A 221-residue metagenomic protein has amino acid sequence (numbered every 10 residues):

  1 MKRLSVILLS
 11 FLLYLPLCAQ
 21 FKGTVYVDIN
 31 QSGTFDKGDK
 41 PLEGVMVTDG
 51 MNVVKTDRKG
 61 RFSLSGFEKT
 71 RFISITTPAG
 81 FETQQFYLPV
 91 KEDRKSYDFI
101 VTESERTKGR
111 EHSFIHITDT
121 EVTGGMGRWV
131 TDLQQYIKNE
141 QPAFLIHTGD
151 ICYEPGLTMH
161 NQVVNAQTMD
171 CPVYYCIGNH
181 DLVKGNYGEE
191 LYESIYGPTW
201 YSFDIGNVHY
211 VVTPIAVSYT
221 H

Functional and structural regions predicted by a protein language model:
Q20, T24-L42: Structural motif
I29, G33-F35, M51-R61: Short, acidic Ser/Thr/Gly-rich low-complexity loop/linker segments typical of extracellular and cell-surface proteins
D49, T70-P89: A short, solvent-exposed loop/turn motif at the edges and junctions of modular extracellular/periplasmic domains
S63-R71: Short Pro-Gly-centered beta-turn/loop motif in secreted/extracellular proteins
T77, P89-M159: N-terminal active-site segment of His-dependent metallophosphoesterases
E105-S113, S202-V212: Beta-strand-turn-beta hairpins that frame and shape the catalytic cleft of phosphate-ester-processing enzymes
V130-G185, E190-E193, T199, I205: Core catalytic region of metal-dependent phosphoesterases/phosphodiesterases, especially metallo-beta-lactamase-like
T220-H221: Conserved small/polar residues in nucleotide/adenosyl-binding loops
